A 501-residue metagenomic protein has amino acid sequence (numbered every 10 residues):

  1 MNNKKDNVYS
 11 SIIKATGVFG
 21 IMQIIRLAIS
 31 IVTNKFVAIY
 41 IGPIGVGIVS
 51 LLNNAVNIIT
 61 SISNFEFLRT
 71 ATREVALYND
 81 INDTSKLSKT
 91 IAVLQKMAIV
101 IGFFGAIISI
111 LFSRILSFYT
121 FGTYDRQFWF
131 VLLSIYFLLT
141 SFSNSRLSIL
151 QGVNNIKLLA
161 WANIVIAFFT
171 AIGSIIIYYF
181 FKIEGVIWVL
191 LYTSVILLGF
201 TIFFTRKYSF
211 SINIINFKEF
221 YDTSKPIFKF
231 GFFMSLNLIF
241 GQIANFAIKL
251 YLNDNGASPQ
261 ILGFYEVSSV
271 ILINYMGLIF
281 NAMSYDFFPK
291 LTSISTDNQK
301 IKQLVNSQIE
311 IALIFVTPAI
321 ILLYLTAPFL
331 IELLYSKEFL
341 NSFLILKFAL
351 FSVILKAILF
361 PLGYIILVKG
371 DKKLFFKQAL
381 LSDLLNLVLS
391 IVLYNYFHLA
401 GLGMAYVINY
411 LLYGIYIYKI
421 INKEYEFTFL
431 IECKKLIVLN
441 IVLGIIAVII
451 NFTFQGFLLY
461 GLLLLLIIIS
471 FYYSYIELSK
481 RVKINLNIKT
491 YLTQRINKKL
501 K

Functional and structural regions predicted by a protein language model:
M1-I12, T201-N245, D286-Q303, E424-I437 (+1 more regions): Interhelical loop/hinge segments that connect adjacent transmembrane helices in multipass membrane
N2-D6, V448-K501: Membrane-proximal transmembrane or re-entrant/amphipathic helices at the cytosolic face
V8-A76, A106-F112, Y136-F137, A167-A171 (+6 more regions): Signature of the first transmembrane helix
I12, K96-F246: Hydrophobic transmembrane helix module of multi-pass membrane transport proteins
A15-N34, I166, L190-L197, T201 (+4 more regions): Transmembrane helical elements of multi-pass membrane transporters/channels
K35, F65-I81, G152, S268 (+3 more regions): Helix-loop junctions and terminal segments of transmembrane helices in multi-pass membrane transport/translocation
A92-F121, I172-I175, Y179, I279 (+4 more regions): Alpha-helical transmembrane segments of multi-pass membrane transport and lipid-handling proteins
L138-A162, L350-L381, I421, Y425: Membrane-interface junctions at transmembrane-helix termini in multi-pass inner-membrane proteins
